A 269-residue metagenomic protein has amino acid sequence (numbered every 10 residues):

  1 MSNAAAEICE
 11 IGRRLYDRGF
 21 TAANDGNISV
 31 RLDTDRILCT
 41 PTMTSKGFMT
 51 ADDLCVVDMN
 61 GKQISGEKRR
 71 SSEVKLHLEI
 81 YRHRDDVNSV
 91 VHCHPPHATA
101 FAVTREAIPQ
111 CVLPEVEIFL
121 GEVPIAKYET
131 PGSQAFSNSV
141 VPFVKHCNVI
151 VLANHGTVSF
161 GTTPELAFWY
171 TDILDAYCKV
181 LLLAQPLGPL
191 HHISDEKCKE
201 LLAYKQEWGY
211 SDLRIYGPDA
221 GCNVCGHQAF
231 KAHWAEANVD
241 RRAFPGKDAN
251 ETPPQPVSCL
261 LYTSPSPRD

Functional and structural regions predicted by a protein language model:
M1-L261: Glycine-rich flexible loops
Y262-D269: Conserved small/polar residues in nucleotide/adenosyl-binding loops
